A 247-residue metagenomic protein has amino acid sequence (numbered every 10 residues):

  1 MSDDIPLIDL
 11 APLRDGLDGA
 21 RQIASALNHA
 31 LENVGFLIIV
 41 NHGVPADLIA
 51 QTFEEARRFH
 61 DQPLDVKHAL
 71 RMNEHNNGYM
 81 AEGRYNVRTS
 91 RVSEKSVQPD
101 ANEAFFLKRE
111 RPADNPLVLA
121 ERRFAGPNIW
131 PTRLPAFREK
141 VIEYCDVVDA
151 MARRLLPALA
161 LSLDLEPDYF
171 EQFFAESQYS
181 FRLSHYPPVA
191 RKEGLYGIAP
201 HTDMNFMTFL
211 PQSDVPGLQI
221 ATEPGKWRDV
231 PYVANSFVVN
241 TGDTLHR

Functional and structural regions predicted by a protein language model:
M1-R247: Peripheral, non-catalytic segments flanking oxidoreductase cores
